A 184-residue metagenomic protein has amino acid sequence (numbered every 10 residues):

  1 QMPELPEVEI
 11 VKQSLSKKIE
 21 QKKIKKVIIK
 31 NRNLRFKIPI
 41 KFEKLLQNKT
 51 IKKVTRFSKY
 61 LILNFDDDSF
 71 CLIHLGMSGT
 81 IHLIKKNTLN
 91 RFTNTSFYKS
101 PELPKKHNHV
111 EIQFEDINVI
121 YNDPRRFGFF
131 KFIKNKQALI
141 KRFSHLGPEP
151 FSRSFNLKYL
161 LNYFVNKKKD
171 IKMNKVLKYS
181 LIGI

Functional and structural regions predicted by a protein language model:
M2-C71, L75, I84-N87, R91-N94 (+2 more regions): Extended, highly charged segments
D67, C71-G183: Phosphate/anion-contacting hairpin/loop surfaces
